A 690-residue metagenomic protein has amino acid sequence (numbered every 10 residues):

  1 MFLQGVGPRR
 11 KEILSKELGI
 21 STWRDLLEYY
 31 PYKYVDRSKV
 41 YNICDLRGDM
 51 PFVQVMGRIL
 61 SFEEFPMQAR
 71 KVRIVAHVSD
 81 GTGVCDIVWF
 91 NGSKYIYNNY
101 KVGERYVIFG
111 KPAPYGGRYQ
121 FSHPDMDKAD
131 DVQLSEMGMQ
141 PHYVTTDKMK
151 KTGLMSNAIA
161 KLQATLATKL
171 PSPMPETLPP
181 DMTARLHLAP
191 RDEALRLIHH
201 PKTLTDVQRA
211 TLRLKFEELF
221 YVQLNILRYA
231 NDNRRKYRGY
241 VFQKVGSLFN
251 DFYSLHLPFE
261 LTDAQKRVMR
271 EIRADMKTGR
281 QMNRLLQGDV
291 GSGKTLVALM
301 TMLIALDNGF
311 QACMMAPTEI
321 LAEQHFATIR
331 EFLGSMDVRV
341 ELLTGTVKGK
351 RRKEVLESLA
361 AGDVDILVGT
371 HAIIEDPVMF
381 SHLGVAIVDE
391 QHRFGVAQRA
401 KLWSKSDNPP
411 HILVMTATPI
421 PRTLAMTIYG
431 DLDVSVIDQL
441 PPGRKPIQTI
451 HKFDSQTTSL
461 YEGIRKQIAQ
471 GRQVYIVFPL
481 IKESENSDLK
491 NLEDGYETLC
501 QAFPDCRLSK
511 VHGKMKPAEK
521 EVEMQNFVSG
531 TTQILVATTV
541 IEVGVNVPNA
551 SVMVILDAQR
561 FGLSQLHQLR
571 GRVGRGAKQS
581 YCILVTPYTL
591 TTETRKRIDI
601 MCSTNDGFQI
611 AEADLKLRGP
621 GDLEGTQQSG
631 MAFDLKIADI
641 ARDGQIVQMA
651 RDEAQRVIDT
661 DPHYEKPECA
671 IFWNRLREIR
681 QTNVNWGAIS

Functional and structural regions predicted by a protein language model:
Y29-L60, T205: OB-fold nucleic-acid-binding modules
R58, K111-P112, N225, A558 (+1 more regions): Short, surface-exposed secondary-structure boundary micro-motifs
F65-H256: Upstream accessory/linker segments immediately N-terminal to the RecA-like ATPase cores of bacterial MutS and a subset
L255, F259-M269: N-terminal pre-Walker A segment at the start of P-loop NTPase domains
R267-R270, T278-D599, H663: Inter-lobe coupling/hinge segments of SF2-like helicase ATPases
M524-I534, I541-P548, M553-L556, G571 (+3 more regions): Accessory helical-bundle/CTD segments and flexible terminal tails appended to RecA-like ATPase motors
